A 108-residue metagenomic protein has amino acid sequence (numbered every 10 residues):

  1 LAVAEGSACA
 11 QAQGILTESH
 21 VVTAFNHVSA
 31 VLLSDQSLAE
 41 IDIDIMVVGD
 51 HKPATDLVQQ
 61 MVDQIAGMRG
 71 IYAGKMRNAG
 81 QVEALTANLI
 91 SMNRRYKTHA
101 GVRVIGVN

Functional and structural regions predicted by a protein language model:
L1-E5, A10, D35-P53: Short beta-strand and adjoining strand-loop segment in the mid-core of the Rossmann-like NAD(P)-dependent dehydrogenase
L1-S29: Rossmann-like NAD(P)(H) cofactor-binding subdomain of soluble oxidoreductases
T23-L33, Y72-N78: Mobile beta-alpha loop/short-helix "lid" or hinge segments that flank ligand
L33-D35, E83: Short, well-ordered secondary-structure micro-motifs
I43-N108: Active-site-lining helix/loop region of Rossmann-like oxidoreductase modules
